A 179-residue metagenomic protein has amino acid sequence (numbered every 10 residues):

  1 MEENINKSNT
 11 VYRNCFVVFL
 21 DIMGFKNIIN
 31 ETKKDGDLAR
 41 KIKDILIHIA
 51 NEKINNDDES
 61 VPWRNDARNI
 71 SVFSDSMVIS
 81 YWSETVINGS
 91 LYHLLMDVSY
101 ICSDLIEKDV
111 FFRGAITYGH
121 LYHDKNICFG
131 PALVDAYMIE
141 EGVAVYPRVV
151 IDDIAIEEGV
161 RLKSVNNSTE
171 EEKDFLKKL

Functional and structural regions predicted by a protein language model:
M1-E2, K173: Intrinsic disorder/low-complexity signal
E2-E107: Catalytic NTP-binding/metal-coordinating core of nucleotidyl cyclase/transferase enzymes
W82-L179: Catalytic beta-strand-to-alpha-helix segment of the class III nucleotidyl cyclase homology domain
